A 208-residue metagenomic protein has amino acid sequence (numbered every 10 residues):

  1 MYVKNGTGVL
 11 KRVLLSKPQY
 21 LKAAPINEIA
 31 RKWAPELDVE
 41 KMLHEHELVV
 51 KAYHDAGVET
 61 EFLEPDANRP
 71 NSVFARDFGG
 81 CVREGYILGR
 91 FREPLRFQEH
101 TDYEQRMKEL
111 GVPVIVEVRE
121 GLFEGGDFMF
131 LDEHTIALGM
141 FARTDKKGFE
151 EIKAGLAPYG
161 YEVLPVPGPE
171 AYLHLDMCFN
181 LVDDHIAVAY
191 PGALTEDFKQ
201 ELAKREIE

Functional and structural regions predicted by a protein language model:
M1-E208: The feature marks the mature, well-folded catalytic cores of soluble enzymes
